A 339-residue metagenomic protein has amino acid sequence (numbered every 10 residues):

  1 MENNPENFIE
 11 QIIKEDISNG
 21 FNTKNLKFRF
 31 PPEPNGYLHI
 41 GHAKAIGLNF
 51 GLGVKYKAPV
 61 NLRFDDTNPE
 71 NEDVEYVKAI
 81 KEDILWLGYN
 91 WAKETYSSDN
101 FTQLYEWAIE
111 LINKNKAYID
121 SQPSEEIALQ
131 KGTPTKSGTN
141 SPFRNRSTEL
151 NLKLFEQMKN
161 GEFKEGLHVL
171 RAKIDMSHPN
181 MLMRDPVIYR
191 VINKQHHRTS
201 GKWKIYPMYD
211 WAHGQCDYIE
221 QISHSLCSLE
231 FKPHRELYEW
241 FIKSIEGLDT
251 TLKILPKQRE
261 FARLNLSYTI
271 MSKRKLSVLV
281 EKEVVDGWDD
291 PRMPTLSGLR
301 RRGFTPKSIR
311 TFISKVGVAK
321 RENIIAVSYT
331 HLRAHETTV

Functional and structural regions predicted by a protein language model:
N4-K14, S18-K81, R198-S228: N-terminal catalytic cores of NTP/NDP-binding nucleotidyl/phosphoryl-transfer enzymes
T23-F30, D120-S124, L167-K173, K253-A262 (+3 more regions): Short coil/turn segments at secondary-structure boundaries
P31-P34, R63-N71, K93-T102, E125-E126 (+5 more regions): Conserved short loop/turn motifs at secondary-structure junctions
D66-N68, V74, Y96, E110-K275 (+1 more regions): Active-site cores that bind ATP or allylic diphosphates and position pyrophosphate for catalysis
A79-Y96: A glycine-rich helix N-cap at a beta->alpha junction
L255, S267-E281, V285-G298: Flexible, glycine-rich loop/tail regions that form catalytic "lids" or insertion modules at the edges of active sites
G298-S314: Core structural elements
T330-T337: Conserved small/polar residues in nucleotide/adenosyl-binding loops
